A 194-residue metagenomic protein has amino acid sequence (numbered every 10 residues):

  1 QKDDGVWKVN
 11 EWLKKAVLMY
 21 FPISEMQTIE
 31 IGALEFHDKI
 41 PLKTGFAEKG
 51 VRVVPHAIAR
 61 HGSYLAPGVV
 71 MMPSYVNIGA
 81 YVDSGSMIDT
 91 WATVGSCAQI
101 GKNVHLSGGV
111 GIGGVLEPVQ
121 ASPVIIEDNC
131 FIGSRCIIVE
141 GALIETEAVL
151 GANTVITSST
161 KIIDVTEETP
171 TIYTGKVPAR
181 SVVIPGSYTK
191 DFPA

Functional and structural regions predicted by a protein language model:
Q1-V51, T174, R180-S181, P185-A194: Terminal amphipathic alpha-helical/low-complexity segments used for targeting or macromolecular assembly
V51-D191: Structural signal for interior beta-strand "rungs" in well-ordered beta-sheet cores of soluble enzyme domains
